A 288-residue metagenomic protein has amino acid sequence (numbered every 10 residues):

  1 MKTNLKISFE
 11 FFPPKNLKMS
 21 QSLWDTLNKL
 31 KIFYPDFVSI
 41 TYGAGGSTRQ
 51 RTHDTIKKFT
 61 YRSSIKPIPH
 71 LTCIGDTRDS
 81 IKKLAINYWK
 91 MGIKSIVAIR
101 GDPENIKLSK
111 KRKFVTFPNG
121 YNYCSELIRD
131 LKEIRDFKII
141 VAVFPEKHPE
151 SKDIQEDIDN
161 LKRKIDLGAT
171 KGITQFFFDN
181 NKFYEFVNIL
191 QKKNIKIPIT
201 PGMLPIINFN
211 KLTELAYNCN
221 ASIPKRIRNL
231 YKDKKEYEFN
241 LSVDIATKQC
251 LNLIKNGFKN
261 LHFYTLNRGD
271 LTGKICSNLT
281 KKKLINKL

Functional and structural regions predicted by a protein language model:
M1-I40: Conserved N-terminal beta1-alpha1 strand-loop-helix module at the mouth
T3-K6, Y34-F37, S63-P67, G92-K94 (+4 more regions): Short, well-ordered coil/turn segments that N-cap beta-strands
K6-S22, P67-D79, K138-E156, Y231-D244: Active-site mouth loops of central-metabolism enzymes
E10, V38, Y88, K164 (+3 more regions): Conserved, mostly hydrophobic/aromatic
F11-P14, T41-G45, H70-D76, G101-D102 (+4 more regions): Active-site beta-loop-alpha junctions enriched in small/polar residues
K18, P118-F144, D157, N194-V243 (+1 more regions): Active-site pocket-lining/capping segments in soluble small-molecule metabolic enzymes
K18-S20, G46-K58, T77-K83, D102-L131 (+3 more regions): Active-site-adjacent beta->alpha loops and helix N-cap segments on the catalytic face of soluble alpha/beta enzymes
S39, V97-A98, I173, H262: Conserved beta-strand positions in the central sheet of alpha/beta enzyme cores
